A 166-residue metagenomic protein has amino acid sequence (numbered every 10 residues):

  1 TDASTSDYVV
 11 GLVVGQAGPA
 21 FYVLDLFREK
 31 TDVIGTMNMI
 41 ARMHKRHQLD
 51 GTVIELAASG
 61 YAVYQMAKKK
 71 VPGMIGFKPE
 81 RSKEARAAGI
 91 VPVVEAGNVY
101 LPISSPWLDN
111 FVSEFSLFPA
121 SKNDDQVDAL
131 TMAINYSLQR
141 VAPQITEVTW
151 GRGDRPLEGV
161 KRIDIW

Functional and structural regions predicted by a protein language model:
T1-F77, V99-W166: RNase H-like, metal-dependent nuclease domains and their acidic two-metal-ion catalytic environment used
E80-V94: RNase H-like two-metal-ion nuclease catalytic core shared by retroviral integrases and related mobile-element nucleases
